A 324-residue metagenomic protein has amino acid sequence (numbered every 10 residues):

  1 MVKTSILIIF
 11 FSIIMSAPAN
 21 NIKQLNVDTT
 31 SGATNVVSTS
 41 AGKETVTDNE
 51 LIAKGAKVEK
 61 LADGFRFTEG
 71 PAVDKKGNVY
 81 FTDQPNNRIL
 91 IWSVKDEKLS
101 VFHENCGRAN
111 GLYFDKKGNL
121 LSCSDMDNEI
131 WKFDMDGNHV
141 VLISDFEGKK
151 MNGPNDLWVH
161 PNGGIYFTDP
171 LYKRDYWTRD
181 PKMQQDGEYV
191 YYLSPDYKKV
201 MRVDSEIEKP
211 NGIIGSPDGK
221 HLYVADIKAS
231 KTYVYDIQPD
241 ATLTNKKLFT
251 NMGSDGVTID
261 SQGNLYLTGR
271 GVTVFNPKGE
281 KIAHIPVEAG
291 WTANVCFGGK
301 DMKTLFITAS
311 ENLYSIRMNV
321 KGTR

Functional and structural regions predicted by a protein language model:
M1-V2: N-terminal secretory signal peptides that target proteins for export/translocation
S5-S16: Bacterial N-terminal signal peptides
P18-R324: Sequence-structural signature of mature extracellular/luminal beta-sheet repeat domains, prominently beta-propellers
